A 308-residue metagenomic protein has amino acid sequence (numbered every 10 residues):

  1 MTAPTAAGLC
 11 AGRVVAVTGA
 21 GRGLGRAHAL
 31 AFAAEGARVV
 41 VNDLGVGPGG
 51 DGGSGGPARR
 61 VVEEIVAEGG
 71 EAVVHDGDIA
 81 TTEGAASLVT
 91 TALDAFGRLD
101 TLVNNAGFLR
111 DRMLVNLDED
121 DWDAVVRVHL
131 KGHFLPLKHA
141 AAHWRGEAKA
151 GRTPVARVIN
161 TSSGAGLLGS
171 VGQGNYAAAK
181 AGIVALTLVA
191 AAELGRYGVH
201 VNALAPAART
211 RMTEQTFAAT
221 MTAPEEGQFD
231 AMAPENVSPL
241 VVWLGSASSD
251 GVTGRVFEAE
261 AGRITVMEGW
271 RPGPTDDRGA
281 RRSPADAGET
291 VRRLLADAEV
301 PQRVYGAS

Functional and structural regions predicted by a protein language model:
A6-V41: Canonical Rossmann dinucleotide-binding motif of NAD(H)/NADP(H)-dependent dehydrogenases/reductases, specifically
C10-A11, E68-E71, T91-L102, R110 (+2 more regions): A glycine-rich helix->loop->beta "capping" turn within Rossmann-like NAD(P)(H)-dependent oxidoreductase domains
G55-G56, D76-S87, E119: The beta1-alpha1 cofactor-binding region of Rossmann-like NAD(H)/NADP(H)-dependent oxidoreductases
M113-L114, D118-V126: Substrate-binding pocket helix/loop in short-chain dehydrogenase/reductase
L137, A179, T187: Active-site helix of classical SDR
S163: Residue(s) in the substrate-gating loop at a strand-loop-helix junction that position the organic substrate next
A203, P224-S308: C-terminal helical subdomain
